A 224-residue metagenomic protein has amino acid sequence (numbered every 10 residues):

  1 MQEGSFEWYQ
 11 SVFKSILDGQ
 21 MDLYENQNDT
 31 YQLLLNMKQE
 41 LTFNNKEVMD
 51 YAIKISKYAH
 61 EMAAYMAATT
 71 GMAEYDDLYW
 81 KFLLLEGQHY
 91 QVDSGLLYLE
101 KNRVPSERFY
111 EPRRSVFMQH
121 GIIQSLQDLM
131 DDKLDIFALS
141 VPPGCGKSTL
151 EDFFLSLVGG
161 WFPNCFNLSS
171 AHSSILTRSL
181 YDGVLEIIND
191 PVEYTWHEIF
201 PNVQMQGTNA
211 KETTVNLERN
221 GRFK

Functional and structural regions predicted by a protein language model:
Q2-K224: Phosphate/NTP-binding elements of NTP-utilizing enzymes
